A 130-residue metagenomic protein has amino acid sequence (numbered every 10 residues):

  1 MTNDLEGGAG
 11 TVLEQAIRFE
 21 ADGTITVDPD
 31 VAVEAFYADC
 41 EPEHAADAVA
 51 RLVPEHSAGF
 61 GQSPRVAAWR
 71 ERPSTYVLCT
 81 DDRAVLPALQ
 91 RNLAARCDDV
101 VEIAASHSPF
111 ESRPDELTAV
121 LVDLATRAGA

Functional and structural regions predicted by a protein language model:
M1-D30, H56-G59, V85-L86, N92: Flexible "cap/lid" loop of the alpha/beta hydrolase fold
D30-D39: Helix-loop "lid/cap" segments that line or gate small-molecule binding pockets
A50-A68: Active-site nucleophile elbow and catalytic-triad environment of alpha/beta-hydrolase enzymes
V66-E71, A95: Short, conserved loop/helix-junction motifs that constitute active-site signature segments in enzyme catalytic cores
R70, T75-L78: Short beta-strand/loop motif that positions the catalytic acidic residue of the alpha/beta-hydrolase fold
C79-A104, E111, D123-L124: Conserved loop-alpha-helix segment in the C-terminal half of the alpha/beta-hydrolase fold that carries the catalytic
T118-A130: Short, hydrophobic alpha-helical segments
